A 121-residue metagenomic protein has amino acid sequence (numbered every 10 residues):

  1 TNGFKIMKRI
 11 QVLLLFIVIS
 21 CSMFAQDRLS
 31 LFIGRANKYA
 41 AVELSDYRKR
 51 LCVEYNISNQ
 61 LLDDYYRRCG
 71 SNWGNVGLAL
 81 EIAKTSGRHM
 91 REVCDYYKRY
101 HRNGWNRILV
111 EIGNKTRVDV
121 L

Functional and structural regions predicted by a protein language model:
T1-I6: Short, Lys/Arg-enriched N-terminal segments with co-localized hydrophobic residues within the first ~10-30 amino acids
K8-L15: Sec-dependent signal peptide recognition, specifically the positively charged N-region followed immediately by
I10, M23-Q26: Secretory N-termini
F16-F24: Hydrophobic h-region of N-terminal signal peptides that target proteins for export in Gram-negative bacteria
Q26-L121: General marker for long, soluble alpha-helical cores
